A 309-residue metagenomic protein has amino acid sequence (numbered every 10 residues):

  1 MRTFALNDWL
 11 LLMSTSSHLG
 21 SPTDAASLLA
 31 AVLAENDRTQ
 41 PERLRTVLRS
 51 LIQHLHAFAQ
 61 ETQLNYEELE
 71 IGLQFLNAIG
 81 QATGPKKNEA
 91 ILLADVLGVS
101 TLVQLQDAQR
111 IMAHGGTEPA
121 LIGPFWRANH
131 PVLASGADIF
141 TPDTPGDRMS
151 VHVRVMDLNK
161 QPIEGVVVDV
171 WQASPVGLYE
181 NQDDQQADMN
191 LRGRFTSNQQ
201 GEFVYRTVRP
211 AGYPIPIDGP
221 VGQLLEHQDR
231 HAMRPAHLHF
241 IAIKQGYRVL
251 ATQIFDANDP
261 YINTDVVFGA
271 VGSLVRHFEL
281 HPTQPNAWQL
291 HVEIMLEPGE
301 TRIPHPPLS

Functional and structural regions predicted by a protein language model:
M1-L12: N-terminal amphipathic/basic-hydrophobic helices that include classical n-h-c signal peptides and signal-anchor
S14-S309: Beta-strand-dominated extracellular/periplasmic modules and repeats in secreted or surface-exposed proteins
